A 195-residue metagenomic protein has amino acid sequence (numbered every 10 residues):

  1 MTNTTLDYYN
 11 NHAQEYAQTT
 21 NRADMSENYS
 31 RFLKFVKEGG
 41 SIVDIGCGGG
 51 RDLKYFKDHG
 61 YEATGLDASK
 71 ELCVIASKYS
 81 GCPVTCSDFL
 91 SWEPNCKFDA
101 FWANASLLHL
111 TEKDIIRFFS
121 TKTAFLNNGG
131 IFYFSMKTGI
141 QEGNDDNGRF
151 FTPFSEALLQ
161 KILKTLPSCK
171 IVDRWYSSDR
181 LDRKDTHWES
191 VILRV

Functional and structural regions predicted by a protein language model:
M1-C96, K113-R117, T121, I131-V195: Class I (Rossmann-like) S-adenosyl-L-methionine-dependent methyltransferase catalytic domain, capturing the SAM-binding
D99: Conserved acidic residues
W102: A conserved beta-strand element that flanks and buttresses the S-adenosyl-L-methionine
A105-H109: Short catalytic micro-motifs in class I SAM-dependent methyltransferases
L110-T111, L126-N127: Helix-to-beta-strand junctions that scaffold the AdoMet/dcAdoMet cofactor pocket in Class I SAM-dependent enzymes
